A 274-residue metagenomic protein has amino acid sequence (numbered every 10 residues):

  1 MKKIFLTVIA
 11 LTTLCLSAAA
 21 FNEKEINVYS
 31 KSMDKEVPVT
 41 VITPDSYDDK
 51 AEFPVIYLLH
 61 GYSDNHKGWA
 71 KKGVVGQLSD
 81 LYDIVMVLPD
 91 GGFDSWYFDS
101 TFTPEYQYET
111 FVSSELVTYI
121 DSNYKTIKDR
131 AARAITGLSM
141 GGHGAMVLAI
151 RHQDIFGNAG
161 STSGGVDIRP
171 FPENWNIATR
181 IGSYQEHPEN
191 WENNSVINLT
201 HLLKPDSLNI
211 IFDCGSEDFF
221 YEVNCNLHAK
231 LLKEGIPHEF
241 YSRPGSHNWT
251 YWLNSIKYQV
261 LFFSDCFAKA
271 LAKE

Functional and structural regions predicted by a protein language model:
I4-L16: Sec-dependent N-terminal signal peptides
A20-E274: Non-catalytic cap/lid and distal C-terminal segments of serine-dependent acyl enzymes
